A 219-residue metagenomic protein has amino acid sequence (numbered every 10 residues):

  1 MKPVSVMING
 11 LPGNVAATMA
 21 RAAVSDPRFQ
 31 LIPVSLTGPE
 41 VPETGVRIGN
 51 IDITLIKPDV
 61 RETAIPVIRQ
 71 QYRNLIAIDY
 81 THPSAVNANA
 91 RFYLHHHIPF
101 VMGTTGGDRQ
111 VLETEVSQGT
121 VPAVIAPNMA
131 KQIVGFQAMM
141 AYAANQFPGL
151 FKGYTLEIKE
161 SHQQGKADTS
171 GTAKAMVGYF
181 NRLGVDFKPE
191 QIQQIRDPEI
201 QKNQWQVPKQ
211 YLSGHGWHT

Functional and structural regions predicted by a protein language model:
M1-G10, Q132, Y142-N145: Amphipathic repeat-derived elements
K2-N74, K152-T219: C-terminal substrate-binding/catalytic lobe of Rossmann-fold NAD(P)-dependent oxidoreductases
T18, A22, F92, H96 (+4 more regions): Alpha-helical structural signal in soluble globular domains
T63-P66, N87-N89, V116-V121, L150-T155: Short amphipathic alpha-helical segments, especially helix-boundary/capping motifs
P66-A88, I98: Rossmann-like NAD(P)-binding element
I76-I78, V101, V124, K159: Hydrophobic/aromatic beta-strand patches that form the interior of the parallel beta-sheet core in alpha/beta enzyme
S84-I98, G103-Y142: Rossmann-fold NAD(P)-binding glycine/threonine-rich loop
V121-A175: Adenosine-phosphate binding glycine-rich loop
